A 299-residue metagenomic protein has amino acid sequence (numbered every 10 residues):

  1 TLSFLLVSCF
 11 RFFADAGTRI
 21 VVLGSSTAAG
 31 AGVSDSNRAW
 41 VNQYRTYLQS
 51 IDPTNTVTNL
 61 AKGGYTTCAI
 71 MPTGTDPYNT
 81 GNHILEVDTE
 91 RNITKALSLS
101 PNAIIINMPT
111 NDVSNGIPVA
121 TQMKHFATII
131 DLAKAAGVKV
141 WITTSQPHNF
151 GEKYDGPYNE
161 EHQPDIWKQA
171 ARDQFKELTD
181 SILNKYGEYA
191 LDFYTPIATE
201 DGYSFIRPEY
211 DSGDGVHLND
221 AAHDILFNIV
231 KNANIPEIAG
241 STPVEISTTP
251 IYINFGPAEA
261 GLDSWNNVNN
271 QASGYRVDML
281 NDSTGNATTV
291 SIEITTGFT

Functional and structural regions predicted by a protein language model:
T1-R11: Bacterial N-terminal signal peptides
F12-T18, N232-P250: Low-complexity, Pro/Thr/Ser/Gly/Ala-rich linker/spacer regions in secreted, extracellular modular proteins
T18-V22, T27-A127, N149-G151: Conserved SGNH/GDSL esterase-like catalytic core that processes O-acyl groups on lipids and polysaccharides
R38, N42, T46, T94 (+8 more regions): Solvent-exposed, polar/charged alpha-helical surfaces in well-ordered, non-transmembrane soluble domains, broadly
A136-K139: A short helix->loop->beta-strand "cap" motif at the edges of active sites that frequently abuts
P147-P243: Catalytic His-Asp segment of secreted/periplasmic serine-dependent ester chemistry enzymes
E245-T299: Low-complexity, Gly/Ser/Thr/Pro- and Asn/Asp-enriched, turn/coil-prone segments that serve as flexible N-terminal
